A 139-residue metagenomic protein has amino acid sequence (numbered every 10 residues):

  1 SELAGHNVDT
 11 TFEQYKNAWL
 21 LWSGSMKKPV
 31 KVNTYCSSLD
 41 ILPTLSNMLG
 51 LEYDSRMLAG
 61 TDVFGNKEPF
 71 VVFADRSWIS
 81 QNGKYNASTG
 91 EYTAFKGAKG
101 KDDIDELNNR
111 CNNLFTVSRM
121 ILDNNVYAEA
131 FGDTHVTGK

Functional and structural regions predicted by a protein language model:
S1-K139: Solvent-exposed soluble domains appended to multi-pass membrane proteins
